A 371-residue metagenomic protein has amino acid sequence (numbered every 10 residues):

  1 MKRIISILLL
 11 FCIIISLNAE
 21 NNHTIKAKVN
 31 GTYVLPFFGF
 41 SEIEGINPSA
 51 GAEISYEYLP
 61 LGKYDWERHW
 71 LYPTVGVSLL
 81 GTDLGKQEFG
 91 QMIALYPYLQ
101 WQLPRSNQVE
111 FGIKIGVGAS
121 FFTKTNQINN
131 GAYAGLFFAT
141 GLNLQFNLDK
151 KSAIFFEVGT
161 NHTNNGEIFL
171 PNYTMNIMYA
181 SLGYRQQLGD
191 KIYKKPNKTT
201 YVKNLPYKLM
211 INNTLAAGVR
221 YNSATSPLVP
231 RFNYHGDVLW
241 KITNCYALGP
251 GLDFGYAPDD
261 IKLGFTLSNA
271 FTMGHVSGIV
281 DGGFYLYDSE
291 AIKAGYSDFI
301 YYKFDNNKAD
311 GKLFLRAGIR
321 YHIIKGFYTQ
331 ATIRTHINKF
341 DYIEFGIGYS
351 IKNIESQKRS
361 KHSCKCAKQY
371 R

Functional and structural regions predicted by a protein language model:
N21, I46-A52, L71, F89-L95 (+8 more regions): Residues that define the transmembrane beta-barrel architecture of outer-membrane proteins
H23, K63-D65, N107-F111, F146 (+6 more regions): Repeated loop/turn-to-beta-strand initiation elements of outer-membrane beta-barrel proteins
H23-A27, P73-V75, V109-V117, I154-V158 (+7 more regions): Transmembrane beta-strands of outer-membrane beta-barrel proteins
A27, I54-Y58, P97-W101, I115-A119 (+9 more regions): Residues on the lipid-exposed face of transmembrane beta-strands in outer-membrane beta-barrel proteins
V29-L35, Y58-P60, L79-G85, V117-T123 (+8 more regions): Transmembrane beta-strands of outer-membrane beta-barrel pores
V34, I54, N176-N197, F340-R371: Outer-membrane beta-barrel "beta-signal"
F37-E42, E88-Q91, K124-Q127, G166-Y173 (+4 more regions): Outer-membrane beta-barrel translocator domains and adjoining extracellular loop/strand segments of Gram-negative
G45-K86, S226-A270, S277: Glycine- and aromatic-enriched membrane insertion/assembly motifs of diderm outer-membrane and organelle channel
